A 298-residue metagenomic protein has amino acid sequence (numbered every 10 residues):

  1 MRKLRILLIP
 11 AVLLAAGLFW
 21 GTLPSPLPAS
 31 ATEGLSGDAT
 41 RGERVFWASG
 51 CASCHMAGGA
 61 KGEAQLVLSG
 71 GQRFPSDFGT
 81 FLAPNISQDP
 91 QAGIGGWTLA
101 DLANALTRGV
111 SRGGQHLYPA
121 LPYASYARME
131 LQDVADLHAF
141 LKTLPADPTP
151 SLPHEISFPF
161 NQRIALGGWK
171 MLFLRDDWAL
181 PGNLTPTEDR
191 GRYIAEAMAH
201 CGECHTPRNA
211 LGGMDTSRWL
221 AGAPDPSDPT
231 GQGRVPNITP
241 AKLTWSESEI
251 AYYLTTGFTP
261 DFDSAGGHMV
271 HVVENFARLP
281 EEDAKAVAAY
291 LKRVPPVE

Functional and structural regions predicted by a protein language model:
M1-G37, Q132: N-terminal export/targeting leaders of redox proteins
P24-W47, G62, G167-E196: Electrostatic cytochrome c docking/interface patches
G34-R73, Q232: Short extracytoplasmic
G42, A48-G58, L102, L137 (+4 more regions): The canonical Cys-X-X-Cys-His
Q72-D101, A124-D133, W219-P260, V272-K285: Electron-transfer interface patches adjacent to heme c in soluble/periplasmic c-type cytochromes and di-/multiheme
A92-H116: Long, hydrophobic/aromatic-enriched structural stretches that serve as scaffold segments
G113-Q115, G212, T244-S248, T259-G266: Substrate-binding/catalytic groove segments of enzymes that remodel or degrade extracellular structural polymers
T149-I164: Extended, well-folded interaction surfaces typified by the phenylalanyl-tRNA synthetase beta subunit core
